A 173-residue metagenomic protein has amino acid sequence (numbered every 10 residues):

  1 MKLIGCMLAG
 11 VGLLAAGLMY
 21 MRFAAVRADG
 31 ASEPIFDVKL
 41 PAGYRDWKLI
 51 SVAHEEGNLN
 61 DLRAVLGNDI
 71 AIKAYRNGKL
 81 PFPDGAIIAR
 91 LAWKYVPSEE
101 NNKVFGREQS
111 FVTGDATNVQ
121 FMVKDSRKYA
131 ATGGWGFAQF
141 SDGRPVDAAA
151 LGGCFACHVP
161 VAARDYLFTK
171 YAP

Functional and structural regions predicted by a protein language model:
M1-G5: Positively charged n-region of N-terminal signal peptides that target proteins for export
C6-G10: Short helix-onset patch at the extreme N-terminus, typifying the N->h transition of secretory signal peptides
V11-R22: Hydrophobic alpha-helical membrane-insertion segments, chiefly the h-region of N-terminal signal peptides
F23-E33: Ser/Thr/Pro/Gly-rich low-complexity linker/stalk segments immediately outside membranes or between
G30, D69-I70, Y166: Short linear motifs in intrinsically disordered/low-complexity regions
E33-P34, V38-R63, K79-P173: Sequence context surrounding c-type heme c attachment/ligation sites in exported
L62-K73: Short, structured beta-strand/loop micro-motifs enriched in basic residues and often containing a Trp
